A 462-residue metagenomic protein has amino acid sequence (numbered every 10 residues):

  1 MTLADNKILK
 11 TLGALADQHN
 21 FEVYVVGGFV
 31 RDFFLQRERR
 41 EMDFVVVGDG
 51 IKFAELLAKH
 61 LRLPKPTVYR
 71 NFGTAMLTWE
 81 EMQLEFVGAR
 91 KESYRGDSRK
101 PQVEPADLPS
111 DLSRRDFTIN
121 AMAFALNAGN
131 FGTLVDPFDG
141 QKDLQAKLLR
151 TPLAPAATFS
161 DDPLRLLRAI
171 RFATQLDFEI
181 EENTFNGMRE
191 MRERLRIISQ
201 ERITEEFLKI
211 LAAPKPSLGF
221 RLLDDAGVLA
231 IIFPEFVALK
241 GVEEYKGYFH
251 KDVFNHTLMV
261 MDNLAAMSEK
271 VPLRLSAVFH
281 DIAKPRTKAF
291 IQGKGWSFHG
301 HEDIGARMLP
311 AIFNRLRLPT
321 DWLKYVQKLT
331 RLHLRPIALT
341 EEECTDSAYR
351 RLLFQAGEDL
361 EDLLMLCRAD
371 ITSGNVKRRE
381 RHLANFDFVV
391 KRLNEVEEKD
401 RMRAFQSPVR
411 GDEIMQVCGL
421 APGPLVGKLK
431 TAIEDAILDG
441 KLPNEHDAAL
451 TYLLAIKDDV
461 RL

Functional and structural regions predicted by a protein language model:
M1-L462: Catalytic cores of the polymerase beta-like nucleotidyltransferase superfamily and closely associated nucleotide
